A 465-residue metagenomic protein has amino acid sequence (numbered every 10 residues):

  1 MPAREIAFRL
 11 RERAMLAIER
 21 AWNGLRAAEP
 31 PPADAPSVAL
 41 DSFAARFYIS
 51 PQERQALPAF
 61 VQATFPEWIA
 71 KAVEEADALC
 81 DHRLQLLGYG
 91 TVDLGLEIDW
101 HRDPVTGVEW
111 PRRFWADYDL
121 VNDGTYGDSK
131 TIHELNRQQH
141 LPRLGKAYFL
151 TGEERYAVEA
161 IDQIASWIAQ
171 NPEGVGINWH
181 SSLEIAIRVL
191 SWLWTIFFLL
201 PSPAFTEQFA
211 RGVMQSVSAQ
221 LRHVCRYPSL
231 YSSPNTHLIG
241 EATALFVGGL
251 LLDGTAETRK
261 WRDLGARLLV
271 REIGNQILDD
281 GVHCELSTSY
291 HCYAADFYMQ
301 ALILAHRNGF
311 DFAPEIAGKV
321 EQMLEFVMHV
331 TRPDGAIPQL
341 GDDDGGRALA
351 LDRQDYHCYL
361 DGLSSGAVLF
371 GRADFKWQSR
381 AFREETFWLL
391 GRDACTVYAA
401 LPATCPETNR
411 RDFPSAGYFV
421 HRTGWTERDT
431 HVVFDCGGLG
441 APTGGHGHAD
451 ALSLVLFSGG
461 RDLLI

Functional and structural regions predicted by a protein language model:
M1-A14: Boundary detector for helix-to-coil junctions that initiate low-complexity/charged tails
R4, P51, P58, Q62 (+7 more regions): Generic detection of long, well-ordered alpha-helical segments
E5, A17, A21, L25-A28 (+9 more regions): Short secondary-structure junctions and interdomain/linker hinges
A17-D123, K130-L135: Extended, charge-enriched "interface" segments that sit outside catalytic cores
D103-V105, L278, D342: Acidic/polar residues at beta-strand termini and the immediately following turn/coil
P104, Q139-P142, T423-W425, G438: Short, flexible loop/turn elements at secondary-structure junctions
W110-N122, Y126-E321, E325-I337, D344: Aromatic-lined, polymer-binding surfaces characteristic of secreted/periplasmic polysaccharide-degrading enzymes
V282, L286-I465: Carbohydrate-active enzyme catalytic cores, enriched for enzymes that act on polyanionic acidic polysaccharides
